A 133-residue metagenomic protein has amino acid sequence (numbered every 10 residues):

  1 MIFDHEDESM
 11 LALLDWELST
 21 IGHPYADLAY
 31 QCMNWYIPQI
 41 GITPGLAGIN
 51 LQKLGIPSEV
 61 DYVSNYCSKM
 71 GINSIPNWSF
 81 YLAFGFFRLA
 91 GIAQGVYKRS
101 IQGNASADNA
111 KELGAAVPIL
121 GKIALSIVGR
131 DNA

Functional and structural regions predicted by a protein language model:
M1-C32: Active-site acidic catalytic loop and adjacent metal/ATP-binding pocket of ATP-dependent phosphoryl transfer enzymes
I2-A12, G71-S74, A110, D131-A133: Conserved NTP-binding catalytic cores of kinases and kinase-like/nucleotidyltransferase enzymes across multiple kinase
M10-L13, S58-S74, I119-L120: Short amphipathic alpha-helical segments and their helix-coil junctions
A12-D15, L82, G91: Short beta-strand segments
T20, L54-S58, A116: A generic short alpha-helical patch detector that favors 3-5-residue windows in or near N-terminal regions
Y25-M70, F84-Q102: Active-site activation/catalytic loop segments of kinase-like enzymes and analogous catalytic loops in related
N73-G85: All-alpha amphipathic helical-bundle segments outside canonical DNA-binding/catalytic cores that form hydrophobic
G91-A133: Regulatory N- and C-terminal appendages and interdomain linkers associated with kinase/kinase-like NTP transferase
